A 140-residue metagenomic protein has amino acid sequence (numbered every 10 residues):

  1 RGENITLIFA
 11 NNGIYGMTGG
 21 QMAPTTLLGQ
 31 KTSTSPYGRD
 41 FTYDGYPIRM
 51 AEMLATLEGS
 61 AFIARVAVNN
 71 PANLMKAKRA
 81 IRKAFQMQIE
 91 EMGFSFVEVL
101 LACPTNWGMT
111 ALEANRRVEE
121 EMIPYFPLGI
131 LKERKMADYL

Functional and structural regions predicted by a protein language model:
R1, N11, Q21-M22, N106: "Short basic amphipathic alpha-helical interaction patches in structured regions
R1-G16, R79-K83: Thiamine diphosphate
R1-I5, A10, E58-S60, E91-F94: Short coil/turn connectors at secondary-structure junctions
I8-A10, V66, V99: Generic beta-sheet signal
I14-G19, P71-M75, C103-W107: Short, well-ordered, mixed-charge alpha-helical segments that flank or form enzyme active sites
A23-L27, E113-R116: Short, hinge-like loop/turn segments at secondary-structure boundaries
P24-E90: Conserved thiamine diphosphate
I89-L140: Flexible, low-complexity linker and terminal segments
